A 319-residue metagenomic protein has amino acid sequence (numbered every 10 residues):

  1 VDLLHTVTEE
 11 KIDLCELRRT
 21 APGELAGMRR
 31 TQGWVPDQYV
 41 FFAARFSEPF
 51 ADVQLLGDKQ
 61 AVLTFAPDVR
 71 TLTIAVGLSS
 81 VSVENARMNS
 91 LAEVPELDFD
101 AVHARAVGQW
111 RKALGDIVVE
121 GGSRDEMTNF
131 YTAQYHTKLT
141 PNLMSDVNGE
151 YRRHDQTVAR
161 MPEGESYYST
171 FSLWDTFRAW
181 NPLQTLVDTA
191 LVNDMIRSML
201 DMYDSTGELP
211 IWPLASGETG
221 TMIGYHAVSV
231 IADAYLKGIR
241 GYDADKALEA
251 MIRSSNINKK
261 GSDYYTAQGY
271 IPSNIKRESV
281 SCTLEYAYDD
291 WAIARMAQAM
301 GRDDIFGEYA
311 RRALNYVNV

Functional and structural regions predicted by a protein language model:
V1-Y168: Beta-sandwich/jelly-roll carbohydrate-recognition scaffolds of carbohydrate-active enzymes
P36-F41, R45, P49, Q60 (+13 more regions): Conserved active-site and cofactor/substrate-binding residues in soluble primary-metabolism enzymes
V119-G122, V147, M195, D303-A310: Surface-exposed patches in mature extracellular/periplasmic domains of secreted proteins
F130-T137, M199, M251, A313: Short alpha-helical scaffolding segments that buttress acidic/His motifs in well-ordered protein cores
L139-S145, D204-P210, K259-K260, V317-V319: Secretory-pathway/luminal and periplasmic proteins that interact with or process carbohydrate-rich
S169-A297, A310: Aromatic-rich carbohydrate-recognition surfaces in CAZymes
